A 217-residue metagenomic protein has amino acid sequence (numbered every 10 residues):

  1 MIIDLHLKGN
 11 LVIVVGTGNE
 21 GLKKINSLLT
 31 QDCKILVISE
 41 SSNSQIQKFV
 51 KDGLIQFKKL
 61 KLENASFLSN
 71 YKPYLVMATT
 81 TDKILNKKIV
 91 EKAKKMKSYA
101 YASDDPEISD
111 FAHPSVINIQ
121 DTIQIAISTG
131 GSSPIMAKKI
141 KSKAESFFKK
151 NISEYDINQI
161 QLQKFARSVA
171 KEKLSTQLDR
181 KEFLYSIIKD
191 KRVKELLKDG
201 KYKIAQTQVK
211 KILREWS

Functional and structural regions predicted by a protein language model:
I3-N26, S39, N158-K171: Glycine-rich adenosine-cofactor-binding loop
L11, Y74-L75: Structural motif
G18-E20, K83-I84, G131: Residue-level detector of alpha-helix initiation sites
Q31-F49: NAD(P)-binding Rossmann-fold cofactor-contacting core
L54-Q56: Short, conserved active-site loop motifs that form the nucleotide-linked donor/cofactor pocket
L60-A65: Conserved SAM/SAH-binding loop
L75-D82, N86-H113: ADP-ribose/adenylate-binding Rossmann-like module
T129-S217: An accessory alpha-helical subdomain
